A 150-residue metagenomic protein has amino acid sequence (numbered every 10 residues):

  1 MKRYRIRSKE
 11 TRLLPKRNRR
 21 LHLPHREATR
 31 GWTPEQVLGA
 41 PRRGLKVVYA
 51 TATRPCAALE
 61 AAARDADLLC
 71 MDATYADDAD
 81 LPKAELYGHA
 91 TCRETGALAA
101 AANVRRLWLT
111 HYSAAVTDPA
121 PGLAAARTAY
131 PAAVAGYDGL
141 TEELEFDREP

Functional and structural regions predicted by a protein language model:
M1-L109, P119-A125, F146-P150: Metal-dependent phosphodiesterase/nuclease catalytic metal-binding core
T74, Y112, D138: Short, ordered loop/turn segments at secondary-structure junctions
R93, L140-T141: Acidic phosphotransfer microenvironment of two-component signaling modules
A114-D118: Conserved Class I SAM-dependent methyltransferase catalytic core
P119-L140: Short, electropositive alpha-helical surface patch
